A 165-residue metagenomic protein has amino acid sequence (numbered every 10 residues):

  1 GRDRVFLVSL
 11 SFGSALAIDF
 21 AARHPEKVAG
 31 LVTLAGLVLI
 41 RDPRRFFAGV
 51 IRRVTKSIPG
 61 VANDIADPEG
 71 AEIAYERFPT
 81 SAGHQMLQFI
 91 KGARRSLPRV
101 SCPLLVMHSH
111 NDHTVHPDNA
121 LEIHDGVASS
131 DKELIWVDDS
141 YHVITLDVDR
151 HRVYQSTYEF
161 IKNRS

Functional and structural regions predicted by a protein language model:
F6, A29-V32, P98: Residue in the alpha/beta-hydrolase core beta-strand immediately N-terminal to the catalytic nucleophile
S9-G13, A17: Gly/Ala-rich beta-loop-alpha elbow adjacent to hydrolase catalytic centers
V32-D42: Active-site nucleophile loop of the alpha/beta-hydrolase fold
P79-S96: Active-site nucleophile elbow and catalytic-triad environment of alpha/beta-hydrolase enzymes
R99-V100, V106-H108, D112: Short beta-strand/loop motif that positions the catalytic acidic residue of the alpha/beta-hydrolase fold
H113-N119: Conserved alpha/beta-hydrolase "acid-adjacent" motif
L121, D125-V143: Catalytic histidine neighborhood in serine/cysteine hydrolases with alpha/beta-hydrolase-type architecture
D138-S165: Catalytic active-site module of serine/aspartate enzymes centered on a nucleophile-bearing elbow/loop
